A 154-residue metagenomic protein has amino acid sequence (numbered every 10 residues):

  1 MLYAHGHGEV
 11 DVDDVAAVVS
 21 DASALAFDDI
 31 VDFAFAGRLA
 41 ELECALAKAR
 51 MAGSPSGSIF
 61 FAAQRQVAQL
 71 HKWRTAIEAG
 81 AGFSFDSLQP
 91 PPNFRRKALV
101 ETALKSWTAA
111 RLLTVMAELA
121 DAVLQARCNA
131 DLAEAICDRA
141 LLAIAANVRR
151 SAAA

Functional and structural regions predicted by a protein language model:
Y3-T114, V148-R149: Small-residue-rich helix-loop
A62, T114, E118-D121, A143: Charged, amphipathic alpha-helical oligomerization/scaffolding segments
V100, M116-R127: Short helix/strand-capping connector loops at secondary-structure junctions
K105-A109, L124-E134: Short, flexible active-site recognition loops that position polar ligands and cofactors
A133, D138-A154: Short, charged, intrinsically disordered terminal tails
